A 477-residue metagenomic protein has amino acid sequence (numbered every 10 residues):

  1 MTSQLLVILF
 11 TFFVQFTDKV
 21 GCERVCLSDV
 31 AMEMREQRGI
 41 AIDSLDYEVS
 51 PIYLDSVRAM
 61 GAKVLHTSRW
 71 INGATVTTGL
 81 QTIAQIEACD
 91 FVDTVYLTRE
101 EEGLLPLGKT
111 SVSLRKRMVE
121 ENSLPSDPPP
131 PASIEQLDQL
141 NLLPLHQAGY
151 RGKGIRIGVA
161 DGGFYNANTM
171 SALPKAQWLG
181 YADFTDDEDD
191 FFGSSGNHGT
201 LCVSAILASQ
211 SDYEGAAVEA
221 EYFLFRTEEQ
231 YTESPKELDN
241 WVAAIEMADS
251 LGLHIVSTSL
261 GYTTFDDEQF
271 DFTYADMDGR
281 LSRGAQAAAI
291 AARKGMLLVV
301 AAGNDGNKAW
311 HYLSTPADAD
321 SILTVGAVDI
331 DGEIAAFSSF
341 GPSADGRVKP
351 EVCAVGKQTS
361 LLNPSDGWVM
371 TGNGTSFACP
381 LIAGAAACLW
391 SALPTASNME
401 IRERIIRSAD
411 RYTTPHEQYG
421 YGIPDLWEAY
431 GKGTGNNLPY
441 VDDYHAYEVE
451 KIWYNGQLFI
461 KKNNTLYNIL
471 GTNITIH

Functional and structural regions predicted by a protein language model:
F13-Q15, H66, A74-T77, Y96 (+13 more regions): Structural recognition of the beta-strand scaffold that forms the well-ordered cores of secreted hydrolase catalytic
D18-G21, I71-N72, Q81-I83, E101-G103 (+11 more regions): Solvent-exposed loop/turn segments at secondary-structure junctions within structured extracellular/periplasmic domains
L54-L137, L143-H146, D320: Autoinhibitory propeptides
T94, S133, L143-A182, D186-E237 (+7 more regions): Subtilisin-like serine protease catalytic core
A172-L179, A327-S376, T413: Catalytic-core environment of secreted peptidases
F225-E229, Y312, G356-Y419: Hydrolase catalytic cores
I245-D278, A301: Short acidic, glycine-rich surface-loop motifs adjacent to enzyme active sites
G431-N463, N473-I474: Residue-level detector of functionally pivotal "anchor" positions at catalytic/ligand-binding pockets or at interdomain
